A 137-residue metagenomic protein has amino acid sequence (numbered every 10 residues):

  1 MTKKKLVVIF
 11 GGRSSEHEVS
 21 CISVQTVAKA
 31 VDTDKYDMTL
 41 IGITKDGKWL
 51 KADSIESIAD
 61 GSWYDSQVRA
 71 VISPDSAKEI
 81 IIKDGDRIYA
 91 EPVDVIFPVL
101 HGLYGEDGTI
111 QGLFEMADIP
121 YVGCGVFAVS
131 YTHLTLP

Functional and structural regions predicted by a protein language model:
M1-Y131: ATP-binding N-terminal substructure of ATP-dependent carboxylate-amine bond-forming enzymes
T132-P137: Conserved small/polar residues in nucleotide/adenosyl-binding loops
